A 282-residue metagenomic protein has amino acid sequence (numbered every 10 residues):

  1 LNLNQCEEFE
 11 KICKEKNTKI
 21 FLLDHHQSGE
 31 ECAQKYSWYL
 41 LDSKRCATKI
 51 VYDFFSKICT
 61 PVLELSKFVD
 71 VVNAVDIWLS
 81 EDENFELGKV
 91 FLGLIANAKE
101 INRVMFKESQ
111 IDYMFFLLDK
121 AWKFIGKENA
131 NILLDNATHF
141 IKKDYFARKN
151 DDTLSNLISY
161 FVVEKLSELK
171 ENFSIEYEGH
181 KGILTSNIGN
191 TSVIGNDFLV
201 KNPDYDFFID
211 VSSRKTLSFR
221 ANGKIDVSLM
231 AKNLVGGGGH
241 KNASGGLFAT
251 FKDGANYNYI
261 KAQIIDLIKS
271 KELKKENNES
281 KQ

Functional and structural regions predicted by a protein language model:
L1-E108, N156-Q282: Replace "Mg2+/Mn2+-dependent" with "divalent metal-dependent
D112-T153: Long, charge-rich alpha-helical interaction segments
